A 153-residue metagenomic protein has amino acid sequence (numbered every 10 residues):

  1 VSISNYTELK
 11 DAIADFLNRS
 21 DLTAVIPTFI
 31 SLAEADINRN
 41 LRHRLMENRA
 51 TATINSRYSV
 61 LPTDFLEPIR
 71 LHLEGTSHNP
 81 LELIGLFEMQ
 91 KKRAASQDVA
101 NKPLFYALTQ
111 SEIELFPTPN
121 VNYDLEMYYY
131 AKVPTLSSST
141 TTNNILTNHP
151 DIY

Functional and structural regions predicted by a protein language model:
V1-Y153: Glycine-enriched, solvent-exposed interface loops adjoining structured elements
